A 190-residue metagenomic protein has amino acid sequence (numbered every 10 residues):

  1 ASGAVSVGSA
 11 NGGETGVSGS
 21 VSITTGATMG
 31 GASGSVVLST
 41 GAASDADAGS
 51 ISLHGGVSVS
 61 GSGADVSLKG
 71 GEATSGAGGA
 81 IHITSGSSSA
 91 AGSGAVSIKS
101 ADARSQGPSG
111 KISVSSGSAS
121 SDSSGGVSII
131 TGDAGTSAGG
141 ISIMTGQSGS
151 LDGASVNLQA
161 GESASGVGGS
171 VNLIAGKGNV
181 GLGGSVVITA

Functional and structural regions predicted by a protein language model:
A1-A190: Surface-exposed, glycine- and small/polar-enriched segments that build interaction surfaces at terminal
